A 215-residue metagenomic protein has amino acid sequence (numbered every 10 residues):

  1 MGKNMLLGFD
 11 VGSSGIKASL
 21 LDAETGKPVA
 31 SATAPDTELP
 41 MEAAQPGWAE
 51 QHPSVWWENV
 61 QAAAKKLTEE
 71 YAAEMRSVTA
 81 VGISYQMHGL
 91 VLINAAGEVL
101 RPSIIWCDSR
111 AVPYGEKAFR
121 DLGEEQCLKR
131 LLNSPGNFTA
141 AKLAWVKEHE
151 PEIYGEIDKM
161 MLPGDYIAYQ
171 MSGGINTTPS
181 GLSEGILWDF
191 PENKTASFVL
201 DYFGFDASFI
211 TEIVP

Functional and structural regions predicted by a protein language model:
M1-R101, P113, K117, E156 (+1 more regions): N-terminal glycine/serine-rich phosphate-binding loop of ATP-dependent small-molecule kinases, especially carbohydrate
V11-S13, Q126-P215: Gly/Ser/Thr-rich active-site cleft segment
E24, A95-A96, D121, H149-P151 (+1 more regions): Short loop segments at secondary-structure junctions
G47, Y71-W106, L131-N137, A168-D189 (+1 more regions): Short beta-strand-loop/turn "lid" adjacent to the catalytic site in phosphate-handling enzymes
W48, W56-W57, W106, W145 (+1 more regions): Signature tryptophan residues that serve as conserved aromatic anchors
L67, A118, F198-Y202: Residues within well-ordered alpha helices
R120-Q126: Conserved FAD-binding subdomain of flavin-dependent enzymes
